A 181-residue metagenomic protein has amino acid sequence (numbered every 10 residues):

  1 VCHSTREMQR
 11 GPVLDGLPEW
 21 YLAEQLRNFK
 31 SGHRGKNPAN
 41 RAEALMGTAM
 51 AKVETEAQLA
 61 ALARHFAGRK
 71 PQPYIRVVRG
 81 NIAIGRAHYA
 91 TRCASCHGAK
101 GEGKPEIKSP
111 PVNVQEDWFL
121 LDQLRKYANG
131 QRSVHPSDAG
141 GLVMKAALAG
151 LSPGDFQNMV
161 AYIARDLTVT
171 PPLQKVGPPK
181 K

Functional and structural regions predicted by a protein language model:
V1-C2, C96-K100, I107, L121 (+1 more regions): Short amphipathic alpha-helical segments, especially helix-boundary/capping motifs
V1-E7, V78-E102, K175-K181: Sequence/structural segment immediately N-terminal to covalent heme-attachment motifs in c-type and related
C2, L17, A49, C96-A99 (+2 more regions): Small disulfide-bonded, cysteine-rich extracellular recognition modules and tandem repeats
M8-D15, K30-A60, R69-K70, Y74-G80 (+4 more regions): Axial heme c-ligation environment in periplasmic c-type cytochrome domains
M8-G11, D15, E19-E24, R86-A90 (+2 more regions): Sequence context surrounding c-type heme c attachment/ligation sites in exported
L26-N28: Active-site substrate-binding loop specific to GH73 endo-beta-N-acetylglucosaminidase modules in bacterial autolysins
